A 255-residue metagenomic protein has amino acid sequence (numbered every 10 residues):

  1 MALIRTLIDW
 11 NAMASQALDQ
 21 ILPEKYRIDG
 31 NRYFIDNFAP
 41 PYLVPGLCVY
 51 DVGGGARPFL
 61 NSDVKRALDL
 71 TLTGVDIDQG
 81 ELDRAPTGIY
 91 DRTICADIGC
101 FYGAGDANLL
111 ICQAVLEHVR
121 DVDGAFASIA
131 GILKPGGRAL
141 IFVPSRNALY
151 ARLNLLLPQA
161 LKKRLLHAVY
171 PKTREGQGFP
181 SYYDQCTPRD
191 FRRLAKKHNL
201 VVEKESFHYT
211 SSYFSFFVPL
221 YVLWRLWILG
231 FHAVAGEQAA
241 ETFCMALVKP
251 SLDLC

Functional and structural regions predicted by a protein language model:
M1-G105, L109, A240-F243, S251-C255: Conserved N-terminal segment of class I S-adenosyl-L-methionine
C48, G136-R138: Short glycine-centered segments of the SAM/dcSAM-binding site in methyltransferase folds
C100, E117, A148: Active-site micro-motifs of SAM-dependent methyltransferase domains
A104-A107, D121, P135: Active-site acidic short loop of glycosyltransferases
C112-V115: A short beta-strand submotif of the Rossmann-like class I SAM-dependent methyltransferase core that lines
R120-S128, R138-L252: S-adenosyl-L-methionine-dependent methyltransferase catalytic module, highlighting the catalytic core
G131: Basic phosphate/pyrophosphate-binding loop/patch that engages nucleotide-derived ligands
